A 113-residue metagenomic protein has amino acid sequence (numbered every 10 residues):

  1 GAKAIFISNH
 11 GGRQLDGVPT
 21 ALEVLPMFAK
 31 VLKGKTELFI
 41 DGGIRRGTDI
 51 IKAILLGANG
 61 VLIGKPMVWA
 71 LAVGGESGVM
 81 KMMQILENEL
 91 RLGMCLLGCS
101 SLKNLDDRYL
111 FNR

Functional and structural regions predicted by a protein language model:
G1-F28, A70-V73: Glycine/Thr-rich beta-alpha phosphate-binding loop at enzyme active sites
E23-D41, R45-R113: Alpha/beta catalytic cores of nucleotide-metabolism and tRNA/nucleoside-modifying enzymes
